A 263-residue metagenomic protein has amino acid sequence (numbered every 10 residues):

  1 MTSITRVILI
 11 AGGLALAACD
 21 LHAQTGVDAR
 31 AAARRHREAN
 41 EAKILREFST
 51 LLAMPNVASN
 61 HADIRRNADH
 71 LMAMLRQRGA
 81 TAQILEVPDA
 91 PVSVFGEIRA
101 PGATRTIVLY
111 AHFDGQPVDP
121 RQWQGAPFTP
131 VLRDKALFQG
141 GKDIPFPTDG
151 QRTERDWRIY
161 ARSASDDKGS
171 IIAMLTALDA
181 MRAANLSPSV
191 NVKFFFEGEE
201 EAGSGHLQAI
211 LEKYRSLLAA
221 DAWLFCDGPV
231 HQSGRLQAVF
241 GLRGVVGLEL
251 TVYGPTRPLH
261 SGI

Functional and structural regions predicted by a protein language model:
V7-D20: Bacterial N-terminal signal peptides
D20, T104, G125, S189 (+3 more regions): Short, solvent-exposed loop/turn segments at the edges of secondary structure
G26-A62, D69: N-terminal capping segment at the start of a domain
E47, V57-Y110, G125, T129: A non-catalytic alpha/beta surface segment that caps or lines the substrate-entry region of metallo-dependent hydrolase
L51, V57-S59, D89, G102-A103 (+3 more regions): Solvent-exposed loop/turn segments at secondary-structure junctions within structured extracellular/periplasmic domains
T104-K193: Active-site metal-coordination/substrate-binding segment of hydrolases, especially metallo-dependent peptidases
R152-G241: Acidic/histidine-rich catalytic neighborhood of metal-dependent amide-processing enzymes
H231, F240-G247, Y253, H260-I263: Acidic-enriched catalytic cores of C-N bond-cleaving enzymes acting on peptides and small amides
